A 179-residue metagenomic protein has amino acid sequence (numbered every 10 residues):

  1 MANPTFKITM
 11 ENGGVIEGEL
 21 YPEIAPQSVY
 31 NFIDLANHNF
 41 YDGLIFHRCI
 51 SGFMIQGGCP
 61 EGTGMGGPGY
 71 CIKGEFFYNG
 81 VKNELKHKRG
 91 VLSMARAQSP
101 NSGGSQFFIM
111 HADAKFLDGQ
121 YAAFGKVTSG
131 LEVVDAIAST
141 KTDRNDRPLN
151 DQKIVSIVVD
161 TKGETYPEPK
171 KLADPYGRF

Functional and structural regions predicted by a protein language model:
M1-F179: Cyclophilin-like peptidyl-prolyl cis-trans isomerases
